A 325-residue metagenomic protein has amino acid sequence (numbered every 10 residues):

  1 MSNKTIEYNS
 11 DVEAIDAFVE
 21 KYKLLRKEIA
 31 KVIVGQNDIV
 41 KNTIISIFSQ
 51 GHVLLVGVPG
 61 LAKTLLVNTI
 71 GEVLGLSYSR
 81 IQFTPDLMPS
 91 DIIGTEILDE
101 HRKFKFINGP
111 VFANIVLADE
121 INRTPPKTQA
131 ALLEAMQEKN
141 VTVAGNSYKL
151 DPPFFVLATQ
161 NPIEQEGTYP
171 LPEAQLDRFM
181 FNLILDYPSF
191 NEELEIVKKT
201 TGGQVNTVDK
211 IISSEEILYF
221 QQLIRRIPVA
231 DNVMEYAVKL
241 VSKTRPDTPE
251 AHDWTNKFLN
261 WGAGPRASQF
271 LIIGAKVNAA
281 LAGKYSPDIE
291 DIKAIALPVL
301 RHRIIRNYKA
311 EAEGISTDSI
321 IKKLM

Functional and structural regions predicted by a protein language model:
M1-N9, D16, D247-M325: C-terminal engagement/docking regions of AAA+ P-loop ATPases
Y8, I44-T84: Walker A/P-loop
D11-F18, V32, N182-W254, L281-Y285 (+2 more regions): Conserved C-terminal "switch" segment of AAA+ ATPases
I15-L61: Pre-Walker A (pre-P-loop) alpha-helix and adjacent loop at the N terminus of AAA/AAA+ ATPase modules, a conserved
N42-I45, L98-L117: Conserved alpha-helical scaffold flanking the Walker A/P-loop in AAA+ ATPase domains
L76, Y169-D186, Q204-T207: A short helix-turn-beta junction within AAA+ P-loop NTPase domains corresponding to the substrate/partner-engaging
S90, F112-Q137, D151, E166-Q175 (+1 more regions): Conserved AAA+/SF3 P-loop NTPase catalytic/coupling segment centered on the Walker-B
K105-N114, V143-Q160, L171-M180: AAA+/SF3 P-loop NTPase mechanochemical coupling elements
